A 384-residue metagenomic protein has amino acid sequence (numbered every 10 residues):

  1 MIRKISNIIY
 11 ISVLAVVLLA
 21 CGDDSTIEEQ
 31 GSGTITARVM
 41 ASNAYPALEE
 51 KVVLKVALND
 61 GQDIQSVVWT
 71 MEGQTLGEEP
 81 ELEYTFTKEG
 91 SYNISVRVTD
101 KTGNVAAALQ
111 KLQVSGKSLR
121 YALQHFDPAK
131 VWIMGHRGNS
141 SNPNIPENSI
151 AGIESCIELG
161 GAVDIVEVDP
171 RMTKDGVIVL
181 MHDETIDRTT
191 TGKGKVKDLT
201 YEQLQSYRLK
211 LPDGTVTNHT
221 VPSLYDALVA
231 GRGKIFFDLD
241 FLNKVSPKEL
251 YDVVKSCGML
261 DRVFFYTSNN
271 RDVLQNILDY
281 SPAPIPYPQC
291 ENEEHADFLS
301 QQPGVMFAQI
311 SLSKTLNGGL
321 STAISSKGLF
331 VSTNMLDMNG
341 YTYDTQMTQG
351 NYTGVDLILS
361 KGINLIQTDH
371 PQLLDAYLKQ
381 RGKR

Functional and structural regions predicted by a protein language model:
V17-A20: C-terminal motif of bacterial Sec signal peptides marking the signal peptidase cleavage site
G22-S32, Q113-R384: Phosphate-group recognition and catalysis centered on beta-loop-alpha active-site segments
Q30-A41: Proline-enriched interdomain boundary motifs that mark the N-terminal boundary and often initiate the first structured
A47-D60: A short beta-strand segment in extracellular, disulfide-stabilized domains
Q62-V68: Solvent-exposed loop segments of extracellular immunoglobulin-like
V68-Y84: Surface-exposed, flexible coil segments in extracellular/virion-facing regions
L82, A108-S115: C-terminal edge beta-strand
